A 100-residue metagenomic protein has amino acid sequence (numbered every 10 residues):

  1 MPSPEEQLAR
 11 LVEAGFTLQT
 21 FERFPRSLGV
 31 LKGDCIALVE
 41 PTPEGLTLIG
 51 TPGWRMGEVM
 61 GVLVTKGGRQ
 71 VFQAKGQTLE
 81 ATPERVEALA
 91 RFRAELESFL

Functional and structural regions predicted by a protein language model:
M1-G33: Negatively charged, low-complexity tracts enriched in Asp/Glu with abundant Ser/Thr
P2-P4, P25, P41-P43, P52 (+1 more regions): Proline-rich intrinsically disordered, low-complexity coils
P2-P4, Q70-L100: N-terminal non-globular leader segments, chiefly Sec-dependent signal peptides
A14, R26, G33-C35, E44-L46 (+1 more regions): Generic structural motif recognizing short loop/turn segments at the entrances and edges of beta-strands
F16, F21-F24, W54, F72 (+2 more regions): Phenylalanine-focused residue identity feature
E22, S27-G29, V39-P41, G57-G61 (+1 more regions): Generic local-structure boundary detector
A37-L79: Intrinsically disordered, low-complexity regulatory segments enriched in Ser/Thr/Pro and charged residues
